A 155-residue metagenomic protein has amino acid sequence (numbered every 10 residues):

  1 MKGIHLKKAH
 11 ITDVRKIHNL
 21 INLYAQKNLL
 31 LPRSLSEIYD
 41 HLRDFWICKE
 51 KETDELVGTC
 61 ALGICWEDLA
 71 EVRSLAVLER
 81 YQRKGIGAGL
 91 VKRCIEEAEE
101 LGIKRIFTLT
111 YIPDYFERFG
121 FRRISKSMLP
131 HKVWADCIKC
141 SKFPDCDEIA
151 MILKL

Functional and structural regions predicted by a protein language model:
G3-I17: A short beta-loop-alpha structural element at the N-terminal edge of CoA-dependent acyl/N-acetyltransferase catalytic
K8, N19-P32: Helix-loop element at the rim of GNAT/NAT acetyltransferase active sites that forms part of the acceptor-substrate
P32-F45, G58-L69, S74-L75: A conserved beta-strand-loop-helix scaffold within acyl/acetyltransferase catalytic domains
E52-G58: Glycine-rich acetyl-CoA-binding "A-motif" of GNAT/NAT acetyltransferases
L75-Q82, Y111-I112: A short, internal acetyl-CoA/4′-phosphopantetheine-binding micro-motif in the GNAT/acyltransferase core
R83-E96, T108: Conserved acetyl-CoA-binding loop-helix of GNAT-fold acetyltransferases
K104, T110-D136: Conserved active-site alpha-helix within GNAT-family acetyltransferase domains
L129-L155: C-terminal "cap" of GNAT-fold acetyltransferases
